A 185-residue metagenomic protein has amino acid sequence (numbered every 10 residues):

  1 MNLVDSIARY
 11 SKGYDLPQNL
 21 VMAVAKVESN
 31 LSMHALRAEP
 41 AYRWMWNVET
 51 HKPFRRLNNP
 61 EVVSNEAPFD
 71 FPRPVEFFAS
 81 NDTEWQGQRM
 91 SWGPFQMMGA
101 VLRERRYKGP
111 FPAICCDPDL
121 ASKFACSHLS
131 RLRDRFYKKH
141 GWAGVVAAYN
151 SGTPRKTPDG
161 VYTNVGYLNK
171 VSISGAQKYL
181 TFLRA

Functional and structural regions predicted by a protein language model:
M1-G13, L31-M33, E39-R55: N-terminal export signals and maturation junctions of secreted/periplasmic proteins
M1-Y14, R55-A185: Non-catalytic cell-wall polysaccharide-engagement segments
A23: Catalytic phosphate/metal-binding cores of nucleic-acid and nucleotide-processing enzymes, i.e., regions that mediate
M33-A35, R105-R106: Short, solvent-exposed loop/turn elements at domain surfaces
R37-A38, V48, I114, Y162: General N-terminal targeting signals
